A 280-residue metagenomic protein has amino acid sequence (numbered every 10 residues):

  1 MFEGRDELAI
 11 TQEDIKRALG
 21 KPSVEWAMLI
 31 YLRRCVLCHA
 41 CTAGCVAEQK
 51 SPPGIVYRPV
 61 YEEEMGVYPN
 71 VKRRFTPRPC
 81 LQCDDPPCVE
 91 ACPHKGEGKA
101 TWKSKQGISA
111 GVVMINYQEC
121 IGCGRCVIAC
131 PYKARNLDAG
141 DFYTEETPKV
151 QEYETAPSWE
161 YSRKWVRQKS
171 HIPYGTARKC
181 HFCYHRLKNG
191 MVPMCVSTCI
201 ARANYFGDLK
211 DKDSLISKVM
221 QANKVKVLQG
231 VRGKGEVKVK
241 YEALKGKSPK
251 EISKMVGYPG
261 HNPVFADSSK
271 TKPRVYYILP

Functional and structural regions predicted by a protein language model:
M1-P280: Non-ligating segments of multi-cofactor redox enzymes
